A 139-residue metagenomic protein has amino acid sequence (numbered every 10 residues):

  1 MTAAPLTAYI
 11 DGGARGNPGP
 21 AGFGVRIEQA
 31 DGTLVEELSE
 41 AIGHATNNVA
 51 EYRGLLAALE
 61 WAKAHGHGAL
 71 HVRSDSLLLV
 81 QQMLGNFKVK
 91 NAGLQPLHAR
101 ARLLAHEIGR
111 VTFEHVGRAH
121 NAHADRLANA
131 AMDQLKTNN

Functional and structural regions predicted by a protein language model:
M1-V49, E60-A64, G68: RNase H-like nuclease fold core
G13-N17, L55-Q134: RNase H catalytic domain
A50-G54: Loop-to-helix element that buttresses phosphate recognition and phosphoryl-transfer chemistry
